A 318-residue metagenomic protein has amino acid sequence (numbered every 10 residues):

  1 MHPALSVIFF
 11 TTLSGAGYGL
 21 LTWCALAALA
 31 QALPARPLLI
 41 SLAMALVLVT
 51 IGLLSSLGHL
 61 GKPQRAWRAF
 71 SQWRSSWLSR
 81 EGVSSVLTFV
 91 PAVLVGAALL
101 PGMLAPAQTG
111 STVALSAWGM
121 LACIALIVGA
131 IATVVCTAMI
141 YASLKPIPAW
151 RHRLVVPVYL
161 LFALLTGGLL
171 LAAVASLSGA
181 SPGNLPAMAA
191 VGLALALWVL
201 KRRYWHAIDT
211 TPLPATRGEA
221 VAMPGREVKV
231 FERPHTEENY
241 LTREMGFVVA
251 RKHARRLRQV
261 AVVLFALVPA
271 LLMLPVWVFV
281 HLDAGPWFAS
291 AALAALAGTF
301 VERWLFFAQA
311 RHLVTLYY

Functional and structural regions predicted by a protein language model:
M1, I40-L46, G61-R68, S116-A117 (+2 more regions): Hydrophobic, membrane-facing alpha-helical anchors
M1-I51, L296, A308-Q309: N-terminal signal-anchor module of multipass membrane proteins
L5, F10-G15, Q31-A32, S75-S76 (+1 more regions): Long, contiguous internal "core" modules enriched in hydrophobic/ aromatic residues
G19, W23, L54, L60-P63 (+4 more regions): Alpha-helical transmembrane segments of polytopic integral membrane proteins, especially the permease/helical cores
L26, L33-P91: Membrane helical hairpin/interfacial module
L54-H59, V301, L305-Q309: Membrane-helix interfacial anchor on the cytosolic side
W67, A310-R311: Short, function-defining helix-loop hinge/capping sites that tune catalysis or transport
R311-Y318: Short, charged juxtamembrane terminal tails flanking transmembrane helices
